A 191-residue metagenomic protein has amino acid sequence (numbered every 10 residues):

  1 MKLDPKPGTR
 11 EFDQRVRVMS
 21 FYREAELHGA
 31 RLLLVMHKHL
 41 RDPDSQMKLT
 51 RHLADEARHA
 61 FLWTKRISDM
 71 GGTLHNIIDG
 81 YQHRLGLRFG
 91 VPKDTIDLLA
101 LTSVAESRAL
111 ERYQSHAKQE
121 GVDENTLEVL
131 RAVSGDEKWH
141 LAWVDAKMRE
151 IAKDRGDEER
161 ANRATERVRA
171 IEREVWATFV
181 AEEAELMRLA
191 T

Functional and structural regions predicted by a protein language model:
M1-T191: Non-heme di-metal
